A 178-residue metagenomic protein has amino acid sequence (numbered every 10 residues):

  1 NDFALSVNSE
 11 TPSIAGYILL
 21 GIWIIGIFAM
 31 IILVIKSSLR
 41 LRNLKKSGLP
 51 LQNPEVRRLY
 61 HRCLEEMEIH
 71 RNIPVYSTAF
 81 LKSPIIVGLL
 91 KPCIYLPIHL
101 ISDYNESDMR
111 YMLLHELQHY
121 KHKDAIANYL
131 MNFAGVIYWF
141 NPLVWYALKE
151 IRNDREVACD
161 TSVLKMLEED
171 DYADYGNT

Functional and structural regions predicted by a protein language model:
N1-D2: Low-complexity, proline/glycine-enriched hydrophobic segments characteristic of transmembrane helices
S6-T178: Membrane-embedded and juxtamembrane structural elements of multi-pass membrane proteins
